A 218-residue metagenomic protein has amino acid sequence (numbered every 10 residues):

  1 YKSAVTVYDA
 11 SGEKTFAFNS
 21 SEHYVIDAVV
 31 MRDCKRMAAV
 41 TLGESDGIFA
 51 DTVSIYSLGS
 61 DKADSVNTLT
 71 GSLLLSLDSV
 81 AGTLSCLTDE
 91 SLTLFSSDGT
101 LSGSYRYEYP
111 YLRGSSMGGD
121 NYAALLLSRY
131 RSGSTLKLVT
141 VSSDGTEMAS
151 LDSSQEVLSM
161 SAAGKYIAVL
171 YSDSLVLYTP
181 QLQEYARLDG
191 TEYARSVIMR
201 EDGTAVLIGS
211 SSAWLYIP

Functional and structural regions predicted by a protein language model:
K2, D9-A10, D33, F49-D51 (+7 more regions): Short loop/turn segments that connect beta-strands within the blades of beta-propeller domains, predominantly WD40
K2-T6, S45-I55, E90-S96, S132-V139 (+2 more regions): Structural motif
V5-V7, T15-G99: Solenoidal tandem-repeat scaffolds enriched in leucines and small polar residues
E13-N19, D61-T68, T100-Y107, D144-L151 (+1 more regions): A short beta-strand motif characteristic of beta-propeller blades
E22-R32, L69-G82, Y107-D120, D152-K165 (+1 more regions): Repeated scaffold domains used in trafficking and secretory/extracellular systems, primarily beta-propellers
A38-V40, C86, A124-L127, V169 (+1 more regions): Residue position within the beta-strands of beta-propeller blades
C86-V157: Eukaryotic tandem repeat interaction scaffolds
V139-T146, D152, V157-P218: Hydrophilic extracytoplasmic domains
